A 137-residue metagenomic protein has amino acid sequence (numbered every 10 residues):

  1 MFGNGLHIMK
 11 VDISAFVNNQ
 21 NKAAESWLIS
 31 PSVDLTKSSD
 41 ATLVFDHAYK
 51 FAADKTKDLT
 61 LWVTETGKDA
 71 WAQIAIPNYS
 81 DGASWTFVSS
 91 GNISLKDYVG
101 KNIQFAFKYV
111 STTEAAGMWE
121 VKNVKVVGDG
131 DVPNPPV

Functional and structural regions predicted by a protein language model:
M1-N21: Extracellular glycan-recognition surfaces and repeat-rich motifs
Q20-T36, V88-S90: Short beta-strands within extracellular/lumenal beta-sheet-rich domains
N21-W27, V110-D129: Extracellular carbohydrate recognition
A23, T36-S38, A83, Y98-G100 (+1 more regions): Surface-exposed coil/turn segments at beta-strand junctions on protein surfaces, enriched
L28-S30, L35-F51, L59, V63 (+2 more regions): Extracellular beta-strand-rich recognition modules
T64-Q73, D131-P133: Asp-box/BNR beta-propeller loop motif
K68-V99: Extracellular carbohydrate recognition and processing domains and analogous Trp-centered ligand-binding platforms
P135-V137: Proline-enriched interdomain boundary motifs that mark the N-terminal boundary and often initiate the first structured
